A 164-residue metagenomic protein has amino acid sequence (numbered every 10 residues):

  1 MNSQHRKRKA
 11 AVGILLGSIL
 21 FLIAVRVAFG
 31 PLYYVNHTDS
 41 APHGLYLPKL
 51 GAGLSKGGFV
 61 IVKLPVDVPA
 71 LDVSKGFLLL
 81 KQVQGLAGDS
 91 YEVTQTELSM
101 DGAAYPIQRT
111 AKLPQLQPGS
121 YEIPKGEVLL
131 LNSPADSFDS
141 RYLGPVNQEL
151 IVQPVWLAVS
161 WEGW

Functional and structural regions predicted by a protein language model:
M1-W164: Extended hydrophobic leader/signal-anchor segments used for secretion and membrane insertion
